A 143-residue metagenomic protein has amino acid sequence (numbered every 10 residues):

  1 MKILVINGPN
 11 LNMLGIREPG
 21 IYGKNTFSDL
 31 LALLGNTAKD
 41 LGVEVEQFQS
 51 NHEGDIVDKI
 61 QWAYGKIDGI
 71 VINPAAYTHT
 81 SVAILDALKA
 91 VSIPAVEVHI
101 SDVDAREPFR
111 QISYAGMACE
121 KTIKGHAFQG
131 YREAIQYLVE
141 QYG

Functional and structural regions predicted by a protein language model:
M1-L4: Extreme N-terminal starter segment of soluble prokaryotic enzymes
P9-L11, A75-T78, S101-V103: Short glycine-rich anion-binding loops that position phosphate/pyrophosphate groups of nucleotides and phosphorylated
L14-S28: Glycine- and acidic-residue-enriched helix-capping/strand-helix junction motifs
E46-G54: Short beta->alpha junction loops
E46-Q47, A105-G143: Short, glycine-/small-residue-rich phosphate/pyrophosphate-handling segment
W62, S81-A90: Short Gly/Thr/Asp-enriched flexible loops that form oxyanion-binding sites at enzyme active sites
A63-I70: Short acidic/histidine-rich motifs immediately flanking catalytic phosphotransfer sites in two-component signaling
A90-A105: Short, acidic/small-residue loops that bind anionic groups at enzyme active sites
